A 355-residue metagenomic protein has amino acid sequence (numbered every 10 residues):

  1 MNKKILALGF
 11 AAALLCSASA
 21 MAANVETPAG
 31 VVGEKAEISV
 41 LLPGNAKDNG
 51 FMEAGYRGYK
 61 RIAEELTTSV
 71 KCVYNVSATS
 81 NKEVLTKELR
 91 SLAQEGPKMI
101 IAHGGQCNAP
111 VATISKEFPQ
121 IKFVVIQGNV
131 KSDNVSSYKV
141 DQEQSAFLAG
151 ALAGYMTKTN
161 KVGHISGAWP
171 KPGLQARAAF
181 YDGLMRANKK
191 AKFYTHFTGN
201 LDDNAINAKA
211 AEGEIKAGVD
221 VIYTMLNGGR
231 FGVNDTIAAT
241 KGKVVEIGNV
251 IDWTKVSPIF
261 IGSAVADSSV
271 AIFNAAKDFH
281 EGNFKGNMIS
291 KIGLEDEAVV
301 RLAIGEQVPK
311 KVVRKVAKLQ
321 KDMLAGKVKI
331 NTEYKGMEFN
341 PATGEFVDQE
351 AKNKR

Functional and structural regions predicted by a protein language model:
M1-I5: Positively charged n-region of N-terminal signal peptides that target proteins for export
L6-A7, L66: Intrinsically disordered, low-complexity segments enriched in glycine/proline and serine/threonine
G9-S17: Bacterial N-terminal signal peptides
A18-A22: Sec/Tat signal peptide C-region and signal peptidase I cleavage site
A23-R355: A residue-level marker of the well-folded mature domains of exported/periplasmic proteins
